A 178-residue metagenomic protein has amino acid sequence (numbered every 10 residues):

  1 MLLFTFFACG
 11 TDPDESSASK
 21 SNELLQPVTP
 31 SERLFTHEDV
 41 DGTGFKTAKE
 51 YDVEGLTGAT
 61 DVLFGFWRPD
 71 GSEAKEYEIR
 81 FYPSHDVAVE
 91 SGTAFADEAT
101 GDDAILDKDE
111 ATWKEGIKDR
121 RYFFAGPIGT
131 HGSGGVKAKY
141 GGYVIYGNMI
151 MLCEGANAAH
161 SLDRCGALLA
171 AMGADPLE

Functional and structural regions predicted by a protein language model:
T5-A8: C-terminal motif of bacterial Sec signal peptides marking the signal peptidase cleavage site
G10-R68, A159-E178: N-terminal "mature-domain start" segment
N22-P27, K75-F81, M149-A158: Second-shell loop/turn segments in exported
H37, D41-H131, G135-V136: Short, solvent-exposed recognition patches
A111-E178: A short, solvent-exposed beta-edge/loop patch
